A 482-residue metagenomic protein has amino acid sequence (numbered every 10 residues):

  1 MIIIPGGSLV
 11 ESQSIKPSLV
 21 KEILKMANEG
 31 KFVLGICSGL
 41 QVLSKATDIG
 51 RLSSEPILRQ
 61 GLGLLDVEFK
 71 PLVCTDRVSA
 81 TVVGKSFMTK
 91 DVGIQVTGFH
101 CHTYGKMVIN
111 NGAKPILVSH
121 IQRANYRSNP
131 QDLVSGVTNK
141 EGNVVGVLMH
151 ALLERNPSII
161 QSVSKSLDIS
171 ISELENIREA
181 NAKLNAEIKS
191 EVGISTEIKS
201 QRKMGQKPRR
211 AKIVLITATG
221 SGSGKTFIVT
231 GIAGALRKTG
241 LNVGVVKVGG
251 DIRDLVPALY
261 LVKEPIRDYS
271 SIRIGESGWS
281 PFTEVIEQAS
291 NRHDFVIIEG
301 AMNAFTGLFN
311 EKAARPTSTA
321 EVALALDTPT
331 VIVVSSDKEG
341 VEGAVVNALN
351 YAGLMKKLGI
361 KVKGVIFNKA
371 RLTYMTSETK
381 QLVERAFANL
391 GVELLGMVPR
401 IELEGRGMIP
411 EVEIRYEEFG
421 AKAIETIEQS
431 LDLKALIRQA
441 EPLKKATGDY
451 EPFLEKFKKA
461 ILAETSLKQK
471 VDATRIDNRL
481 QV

Functional and structural regions predicted by a protein language model:
M1-I2, G6, V10-I15, I213-A218 (+1 more regions): N-terminal glycine-/serine-/threonine-rich phosphate-binding loop
I3-P5, L34, G146-L148, L215 (+3 more regions): Structural motif
P5-M88: Cysteine-nucleophile active-site neighborhood
P17-E22, T47-P56, E311-D327, L354 (+1 more regions): A glycine- and small-aliphatic-rich helix-loop capping segment at beta-alpha/alpha-beta transitions that lines
K25-F32, T328, I360, V392: A short helix->loop->beta-strand "cap" motif at the edges of active sites that frequently abuts
E68-A211, N242, K356-V482: C-terminal lobe/tail of nucleotide-utilizing enzymes
K207-S223, G234-L326, V334-K356, K361 (+2 more regions): ATP-dependent carboxylate-amine ligase catalytic core
I228: Hydrophobic positions on the alpha1 helix immediately C-terminal to the Walker A/P-loop
